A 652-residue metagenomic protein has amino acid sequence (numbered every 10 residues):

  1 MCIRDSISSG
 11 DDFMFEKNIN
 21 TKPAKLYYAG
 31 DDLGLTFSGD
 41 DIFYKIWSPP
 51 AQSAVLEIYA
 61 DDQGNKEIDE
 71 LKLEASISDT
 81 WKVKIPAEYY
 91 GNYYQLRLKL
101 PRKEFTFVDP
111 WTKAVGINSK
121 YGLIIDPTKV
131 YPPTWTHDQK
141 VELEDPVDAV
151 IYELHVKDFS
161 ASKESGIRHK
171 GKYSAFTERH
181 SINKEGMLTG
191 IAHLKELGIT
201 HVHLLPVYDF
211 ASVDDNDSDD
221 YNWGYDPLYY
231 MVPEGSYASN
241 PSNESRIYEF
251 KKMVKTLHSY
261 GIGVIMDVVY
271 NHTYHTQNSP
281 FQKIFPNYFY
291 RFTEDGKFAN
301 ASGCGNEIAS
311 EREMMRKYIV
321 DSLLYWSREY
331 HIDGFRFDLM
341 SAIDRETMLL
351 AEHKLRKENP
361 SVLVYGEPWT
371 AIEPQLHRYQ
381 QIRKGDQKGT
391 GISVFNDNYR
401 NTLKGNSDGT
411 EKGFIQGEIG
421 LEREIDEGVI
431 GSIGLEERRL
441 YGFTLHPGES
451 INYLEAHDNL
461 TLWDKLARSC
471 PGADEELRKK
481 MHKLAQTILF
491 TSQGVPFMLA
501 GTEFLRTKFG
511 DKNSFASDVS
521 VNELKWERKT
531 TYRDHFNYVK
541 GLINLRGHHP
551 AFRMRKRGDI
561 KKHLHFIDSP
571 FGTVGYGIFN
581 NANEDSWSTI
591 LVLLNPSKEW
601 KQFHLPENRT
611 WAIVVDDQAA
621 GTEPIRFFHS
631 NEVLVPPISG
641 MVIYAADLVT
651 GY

Functional and structural regions predicted by a protein language model:
R4-G39, E67, A75-E178: The feature marks proteins involved in alpha-glucan
D40-Y44: Structural beta-strand segments of beta-rich domains
I46, L96, L154, L194 (+10 more regions): Conserved, mostly hydrophobic/aromatic
S48, G91-Y94, I625-Y652: C-terminal beta-strand-rich structural cap/linker in extracellular carbohydrate-active enzymes
S48-S53, S597-K598, E607-R609: Short proline/glycine-enriched turn/loop motifs at strand-loop junctions of beta-rich domains
N118, G122-I125, E352-L505, F509 (+6 more regions): Conserved alpha/beta catalytic core and glycan-binding cleft of carbohydrate-active enzymes
K157-Y330, M340, M348-N359, L363: Substrate-binding/active-site clefts of carbohydrate-active enzymes
R478, T491, L524, L542-N544 (+3 more regions): C-terminal accessory region downstream of the catalytic core in glycan-modifying enzymes
